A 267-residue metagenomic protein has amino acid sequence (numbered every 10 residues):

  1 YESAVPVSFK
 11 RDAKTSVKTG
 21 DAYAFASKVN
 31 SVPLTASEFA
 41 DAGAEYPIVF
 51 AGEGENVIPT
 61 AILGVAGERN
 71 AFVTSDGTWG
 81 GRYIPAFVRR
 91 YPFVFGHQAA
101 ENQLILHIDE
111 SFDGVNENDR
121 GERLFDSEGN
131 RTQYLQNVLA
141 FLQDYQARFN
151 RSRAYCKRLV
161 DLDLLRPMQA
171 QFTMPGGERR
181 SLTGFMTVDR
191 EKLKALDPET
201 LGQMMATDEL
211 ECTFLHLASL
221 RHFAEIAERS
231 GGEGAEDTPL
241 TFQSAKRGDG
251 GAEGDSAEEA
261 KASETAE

Functional and structural regions predicted by a protein language model:
Y1-L63: Short, extreme N-terminal leader segments that mark the start of a protein/domain
A24-K28, A66-G77, R148-A154: Short, basic/low-complexity N-terminal boundary segments at the transition from targeting/disordered tails
A36-D41, I84-A86, V160-L164: Short linear motifs in intrinsically disordered
A42-E45, R89-R90, L164-M168: A short, compositionally biased
A51, I58-F125: Aromatic- and glycine-enriched beta-alpha-beta binding-site module
V57, G67-E68, V188, E199: Residue-level signal for pocket-adjacent positions within structured domains
F95-E267: A contiguous, surface-oriented mixed alpha/beta subdomain in the mid-to-C-terminal portion of proteins that forms
